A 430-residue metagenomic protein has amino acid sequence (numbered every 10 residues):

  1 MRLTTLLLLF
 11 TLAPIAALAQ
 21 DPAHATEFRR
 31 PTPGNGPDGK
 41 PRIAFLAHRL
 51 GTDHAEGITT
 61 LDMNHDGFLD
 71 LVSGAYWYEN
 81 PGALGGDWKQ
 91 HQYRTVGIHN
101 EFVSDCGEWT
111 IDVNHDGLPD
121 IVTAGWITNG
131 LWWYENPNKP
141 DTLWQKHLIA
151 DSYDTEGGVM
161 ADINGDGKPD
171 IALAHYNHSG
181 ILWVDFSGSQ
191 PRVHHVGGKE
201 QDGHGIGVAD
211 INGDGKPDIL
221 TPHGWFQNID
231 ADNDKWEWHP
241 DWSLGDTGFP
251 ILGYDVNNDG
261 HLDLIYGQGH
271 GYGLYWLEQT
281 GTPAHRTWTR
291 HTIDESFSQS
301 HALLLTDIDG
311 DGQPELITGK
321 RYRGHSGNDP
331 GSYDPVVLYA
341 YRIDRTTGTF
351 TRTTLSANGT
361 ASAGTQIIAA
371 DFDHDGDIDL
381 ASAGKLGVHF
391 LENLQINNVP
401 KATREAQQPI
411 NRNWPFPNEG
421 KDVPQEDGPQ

Functional and structural regions predicted by a protein language model:
T5-A16: Bacterial N-terminal signal peptides
Q20-Q430: Beta-propeller-forming repeat regions
